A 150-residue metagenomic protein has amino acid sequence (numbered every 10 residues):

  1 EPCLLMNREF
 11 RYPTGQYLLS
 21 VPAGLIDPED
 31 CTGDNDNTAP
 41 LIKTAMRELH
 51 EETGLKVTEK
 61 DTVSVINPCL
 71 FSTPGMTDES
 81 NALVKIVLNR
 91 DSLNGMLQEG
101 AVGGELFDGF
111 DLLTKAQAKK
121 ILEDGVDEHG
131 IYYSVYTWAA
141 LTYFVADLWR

Functional and structural regions predicted by a protein language model:
E1, F10, I86-S92, K115-A116: Short loop segments at secondary-structure junctions
E1-R47, P68, V102-G104: Conserved Nudix-box catalytic region and its N-terminal flanking loop in Nudix hydrolases and closely related
Y17, P22-G24, I66, M76-T77 (+2 more regions): Nudix hydrolase/Nudix homology domain
N37-D91, M96: A contiguous pocket-lining binding segment that forms or flanks enzyme active sites
